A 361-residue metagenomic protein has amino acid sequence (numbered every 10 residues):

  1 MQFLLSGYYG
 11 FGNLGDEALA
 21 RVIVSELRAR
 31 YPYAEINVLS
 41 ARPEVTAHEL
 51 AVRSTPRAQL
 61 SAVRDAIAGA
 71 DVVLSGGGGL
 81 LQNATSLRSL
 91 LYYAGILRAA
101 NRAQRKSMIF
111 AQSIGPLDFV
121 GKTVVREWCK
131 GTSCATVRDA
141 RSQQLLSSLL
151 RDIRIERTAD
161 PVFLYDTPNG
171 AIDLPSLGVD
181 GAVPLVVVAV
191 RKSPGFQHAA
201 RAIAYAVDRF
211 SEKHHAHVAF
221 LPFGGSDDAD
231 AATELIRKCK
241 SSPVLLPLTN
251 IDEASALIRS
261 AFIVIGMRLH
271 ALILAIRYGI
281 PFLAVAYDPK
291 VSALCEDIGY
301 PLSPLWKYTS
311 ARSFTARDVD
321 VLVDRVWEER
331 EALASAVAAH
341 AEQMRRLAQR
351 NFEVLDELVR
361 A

Functional and structural regions predicted by a protein language model:
M1-A361: Active-site anion-handling motifs in enzyme catalytic cores
